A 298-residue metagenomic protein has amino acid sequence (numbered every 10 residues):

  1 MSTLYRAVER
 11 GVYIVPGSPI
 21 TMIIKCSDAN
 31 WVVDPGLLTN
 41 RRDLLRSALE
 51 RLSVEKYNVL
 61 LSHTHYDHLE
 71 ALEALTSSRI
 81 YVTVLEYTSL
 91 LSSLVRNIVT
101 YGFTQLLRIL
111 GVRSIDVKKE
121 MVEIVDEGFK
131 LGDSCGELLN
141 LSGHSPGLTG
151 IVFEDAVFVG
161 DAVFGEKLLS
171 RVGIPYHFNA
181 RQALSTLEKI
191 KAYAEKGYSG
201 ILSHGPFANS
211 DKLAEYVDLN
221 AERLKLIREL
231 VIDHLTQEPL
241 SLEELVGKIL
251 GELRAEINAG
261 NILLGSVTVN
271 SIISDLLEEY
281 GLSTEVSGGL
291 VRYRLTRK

Functional and structural regions predicted by a protein language model:
S2-E50, T149-G165: Conserved beta-strand hairpin/beta-sheet module of binuclear metal-dependent hydrolase folds, prominently
G11, I24, D34, H63 (+8 more regions): Divalent metal-coordination and catalytic microenvironments
I14-V15, K25, S47-E55, A71-S77 (+6 more regions): Alpha-helix C-terminal capping segments
N30, V59, R79, A156-V157 (+1 more regions): Hydrophobic "anchor" residues on beta-strands that sit immediately upstream of conserved functional sites
L37-L131: Active-site HxH/HxHxD metal-binding segment of metal-dependent hydrolases
L37-T39, E137-S142, P146-Y216, E222: Metallo-beta-lactamase
D211-E238, V291: Short alpha-helical segments that sit at the start of domains
L230-K298: C-terminal regulatory/interaction regions
